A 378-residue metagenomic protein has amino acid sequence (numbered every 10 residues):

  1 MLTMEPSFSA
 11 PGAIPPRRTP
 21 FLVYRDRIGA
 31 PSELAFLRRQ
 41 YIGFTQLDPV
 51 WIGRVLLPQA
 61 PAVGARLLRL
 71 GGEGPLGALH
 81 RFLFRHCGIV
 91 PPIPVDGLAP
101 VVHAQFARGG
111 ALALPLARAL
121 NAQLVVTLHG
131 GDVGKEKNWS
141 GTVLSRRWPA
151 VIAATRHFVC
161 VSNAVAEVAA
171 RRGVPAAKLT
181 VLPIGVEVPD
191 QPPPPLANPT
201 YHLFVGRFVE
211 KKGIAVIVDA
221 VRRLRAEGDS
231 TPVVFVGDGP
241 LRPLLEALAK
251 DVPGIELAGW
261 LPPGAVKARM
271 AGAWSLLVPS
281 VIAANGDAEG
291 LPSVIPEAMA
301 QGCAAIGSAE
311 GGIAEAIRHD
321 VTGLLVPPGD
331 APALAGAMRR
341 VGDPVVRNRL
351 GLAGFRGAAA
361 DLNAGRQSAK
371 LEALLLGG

Functional and structural regions predicted by a protein language model:
M1-L68: N-terminal subdomain of nucleotide-sugar transferases
L22, P193-R225, V234, L276: Conserved donor-binding/catalytic core segment of Leloir-type glycosyltransferases
A104-G109, L128: Short His-centered aromatic/hydrophobic patch
A164, G185: Carbohydrate-associated surface elements
P243-K267, S275: Nucleotide-activated donor-binding/catalytic signature segment of Leloir-type glycosyltransferases, i.e., the conserved
A271-D287, C303: Acidic donor-binding loop of glycosyltransferase active sites
I295, A300, A304-G307, I317: Short hydrophobic beta-strand element within catalytic cores of glycosyltransferases and related nucleotide-activated
A316-D320, L324-A331, M338-V345: Conserved acidic donor-binding segment of nucleotide-sugar-dependent glycosyltransferases
